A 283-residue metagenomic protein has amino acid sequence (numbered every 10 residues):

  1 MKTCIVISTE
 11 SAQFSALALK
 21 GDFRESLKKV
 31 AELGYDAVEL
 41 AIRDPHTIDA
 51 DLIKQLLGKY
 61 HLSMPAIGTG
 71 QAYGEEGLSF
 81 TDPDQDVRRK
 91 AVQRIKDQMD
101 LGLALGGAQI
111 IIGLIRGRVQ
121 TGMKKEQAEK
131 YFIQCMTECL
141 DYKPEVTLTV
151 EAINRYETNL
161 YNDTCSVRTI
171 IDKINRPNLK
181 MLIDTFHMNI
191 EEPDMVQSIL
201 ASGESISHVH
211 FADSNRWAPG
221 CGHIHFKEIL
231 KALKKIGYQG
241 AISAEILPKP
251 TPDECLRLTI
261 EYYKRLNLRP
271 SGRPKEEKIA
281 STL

Functional and structural regions predicted by a protein language model:
M1-G34, D51, G106-A108, Y161-I183 (+1 more regions): Histidine-acidic metal/acid-base catalytic patches
M1-S15, G68-D82, I111-V119: N-terminal small/glycine-rich loop or linker at the start of catalytic domains across soluble metabolic enzymes
T9-S11, I42-D44, G70-Q71, L114-R118 (+4 more regions): Active-site-proximal loop/turn and secondary-structure-junction residues that shape catalytic pockets, frequently
D36-A37, S63, A108-Q109, T147 (+1 more regions): Residue-level detector of anion-binding/catalytic polar loops
A37-Y60, L114-K124: Glycine-rich, proline-tolerant flexible connector loops at the mouths of alpha/beta enzymes
E39, A66-G68, I111, T149 (+2 more regions): Conserved beta-strand positions in the central sheet of alpha/beta enzyme cores
D44-S63, R94-L105, I133-D141, D194-A201 (+1 more regions): Short amphipathic alpha-helices and their capping/turn segments at secondary-structure boundaries
L78-K180, R273-P274: Active-site acidic/histidine proton-transfer and metal-coordination neighborhood in alpha/beta enzyme cores
